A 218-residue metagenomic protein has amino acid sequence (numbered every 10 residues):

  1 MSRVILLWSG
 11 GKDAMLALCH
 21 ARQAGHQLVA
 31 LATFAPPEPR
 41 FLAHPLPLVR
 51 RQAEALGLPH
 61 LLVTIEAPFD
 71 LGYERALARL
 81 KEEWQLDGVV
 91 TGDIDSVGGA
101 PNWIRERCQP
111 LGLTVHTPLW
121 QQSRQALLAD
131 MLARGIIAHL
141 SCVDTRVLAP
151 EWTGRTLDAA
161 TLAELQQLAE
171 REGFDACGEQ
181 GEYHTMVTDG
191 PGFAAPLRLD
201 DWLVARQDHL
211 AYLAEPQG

Functional and structural regions predicted by a protein language model:
M1-C142, R171: ATP-dependent adenylation/nucleotidyltransferase module used to activate substrates
S2-R3, L56-L58, D87-V90, W103-G112 (+1 more regions): ATP/NTP-dependent adenylation/nucleotidyl-transfer catalytic domains that generate, transfer, or process NMP-activated
